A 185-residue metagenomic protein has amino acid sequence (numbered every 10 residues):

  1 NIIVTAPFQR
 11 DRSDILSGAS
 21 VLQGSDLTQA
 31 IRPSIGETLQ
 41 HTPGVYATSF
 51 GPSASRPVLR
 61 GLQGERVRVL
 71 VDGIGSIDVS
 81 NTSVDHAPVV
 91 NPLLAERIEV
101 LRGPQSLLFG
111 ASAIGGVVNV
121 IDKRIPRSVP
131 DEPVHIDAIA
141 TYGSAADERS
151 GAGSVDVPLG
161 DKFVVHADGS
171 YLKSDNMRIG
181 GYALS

Functional and structural regions predicted by a protein language model:
N1, D14-A19, T42, P52-A54 (+4 more regions): Extracytoplasmic
N1-T28, G36, G64: Short, acidic, small-residue-rich periplasmic hinge/interaction motif at the N-terminus of Gram-negative outer-membrane
P7, G103, I121, I139-A145 (+1 more regions): Outer-membrane beta-barrel pore domains and translocons
I35-T38, S55-V58, V67-L70, D85-N91 (+3 more regions): N-terminal periplasmic accessory domains that precede and gate Gram-negative outer-membrane beta-barrel machines
G36-D78, E96: Extracytoplasmic beta-strand/coil segments of soluble accessory domains associated with Gram-negative outer-membrane
S49, T141-G151: Solvent-exposed loop/turn segments connecting transmembrane beta-strands in outer-membrane beta-barrel proteins
G75-P104: Short acidic/polar hinge/loop motifs at secondary-structure boundaries that mediate gating or recognition
I136-I139, S150-S185: Periplasmic-side early beta-strands and strand-to-turn transitions of outer-membrane beta-barrels
